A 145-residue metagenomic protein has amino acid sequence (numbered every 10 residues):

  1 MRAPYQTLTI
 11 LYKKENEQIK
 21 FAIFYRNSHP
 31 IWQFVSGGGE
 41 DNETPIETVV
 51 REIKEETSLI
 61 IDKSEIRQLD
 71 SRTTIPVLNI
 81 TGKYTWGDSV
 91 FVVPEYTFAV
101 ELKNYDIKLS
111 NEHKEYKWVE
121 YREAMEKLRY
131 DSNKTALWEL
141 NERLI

Functional and structural regions predicted by a protein language model:
M1-F21, D41: Conserved N-terminal beta-strand and adjoining loop/helix that marks the start of the Nudix/MutT-like hydrolase domain
L11-K13, Y25, E101-L102: Residue-level signal for short segments within beta-strands and strand-turn junctions of well-structured beta-sheet
N16-E17, S28-P30, E40-D41, R72-V77 (+1 more regions): Short, charged/polar surface micro-motifs in flexible loops or helix N-caps
Q18-I61: Conserved Nudix-box catalytic region and its N-terminal flanking loop in Nudix hydrolases and closely related
Q33, V92, W118: Short aromatic/basic micro-patch
L59-N104: Active-site segment of metal-dependent pyrophosphate-handling enzymes, primarily the Nudix hydrolase catalytic core
E95-W138: NUDIX/MutT-family hydrolases
E139-L144: C-terminal alpha-helix
